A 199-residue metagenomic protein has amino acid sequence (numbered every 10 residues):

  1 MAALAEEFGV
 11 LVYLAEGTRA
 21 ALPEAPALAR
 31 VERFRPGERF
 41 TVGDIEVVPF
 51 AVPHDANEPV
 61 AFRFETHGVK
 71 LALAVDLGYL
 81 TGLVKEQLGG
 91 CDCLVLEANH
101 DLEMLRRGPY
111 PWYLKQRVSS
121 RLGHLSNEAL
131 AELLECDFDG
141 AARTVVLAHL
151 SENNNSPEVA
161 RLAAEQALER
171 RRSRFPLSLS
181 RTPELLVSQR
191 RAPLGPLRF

Functional and structural regions predicted by a protein language model:
M1-R39: Active-site HxH/HxHxD metal-binding segment of metal-dependent hydrolases
E6-L11, K70-L71, T182-E184: Short active-site oxyanion
V12-E16, A72-L77, V95-E97, V145-A148 (+1 more regions): Active-site neighborhood of phospho(di)ester-bond hydrolases with catalytic His/Asp-centered motifs
Y13, E32-F34, V48, V146 (+1 more regions): Hydrophobic/aromatic beta-strand patches that form the interior of the parallel beta-sheet core in alpha/beta enzyme
A15-T18, G37-E38, L179-P193: A short, structured active-site edge motif that brings together acidic residues
P26-R30, G43-I45, L179-E184: A short helix-to-beta-strand connector/capping loop
R35-C93, R191, G195-F199: Core dinuclear metal-dependent hydrolase active-site scaffold
G82-S188: Cap/insert and terminal regions of metallo-dependent hydrolase folds
